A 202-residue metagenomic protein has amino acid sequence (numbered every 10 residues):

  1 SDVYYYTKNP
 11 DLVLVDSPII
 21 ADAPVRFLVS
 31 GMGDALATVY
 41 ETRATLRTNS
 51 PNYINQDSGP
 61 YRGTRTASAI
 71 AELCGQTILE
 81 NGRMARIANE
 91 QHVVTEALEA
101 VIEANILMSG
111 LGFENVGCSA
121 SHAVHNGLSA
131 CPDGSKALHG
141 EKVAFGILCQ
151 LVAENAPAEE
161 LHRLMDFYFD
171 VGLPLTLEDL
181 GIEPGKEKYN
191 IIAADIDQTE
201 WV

Functional and structural regions predicted by a protein language model:
S1-T66: A glycine/threonine-rich phosphate-anchoring loop and its flanking beta-alpha core in nucleotide/phosphate-binding
Y5, D22, F113-N115, D179: Generic structural "secondary-structure junction" signal
D11, R83, L173: N-terminal loops that bind phosphate or other acidic moieties and the adjacent beta-alpha structural core
A37-Y40, A44, L79-R86, E90 (+1 more regions): Regular secondary-structure segments
I54-F167: Active-site segments that bind and position negatively charged phosphate/pyrophosphate groups
A156-V202: C-terminal charged capping/lid subdomain of soluble metabolic enzymes
